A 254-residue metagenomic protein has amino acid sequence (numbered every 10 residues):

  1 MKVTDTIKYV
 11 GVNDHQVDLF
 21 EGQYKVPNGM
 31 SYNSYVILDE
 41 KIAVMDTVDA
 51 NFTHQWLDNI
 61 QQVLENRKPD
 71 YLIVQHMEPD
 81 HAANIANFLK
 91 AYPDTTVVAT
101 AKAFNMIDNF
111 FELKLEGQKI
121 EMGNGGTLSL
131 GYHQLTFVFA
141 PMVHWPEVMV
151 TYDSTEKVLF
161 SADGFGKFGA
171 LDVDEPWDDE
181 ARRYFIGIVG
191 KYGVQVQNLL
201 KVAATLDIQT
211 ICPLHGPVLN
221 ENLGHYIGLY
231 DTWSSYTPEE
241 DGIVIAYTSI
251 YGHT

Functional and structural regions predicted by a protein language model:
K2-D5, V98-V148, Y192-Q195: Metallo-beta-lactamase
K2-Q62, V150-D153, K157-S161, T254: Conserved beta-strand hairpin/beta-sheet module of binuclear metal-dependent hydrolase folds, prominently
I7, L135, V158, I243-I245: Conserved hydrophobic helix-helix packing surfaces used for dimerization/oligomerization
V10, S161, L214, A246-T248: Short hydrophobic segments within beta-strands
E40, N51-V98: Active-site metal-binding motif and surrounding structural segment of the metallo-beta-lactamase
M45-T47, P69-M77, V97-T100, L159-A162 (+1 more regions): Active-site neighborhood of phospho(di)ester-bond hydrolases with catalytic His/Asp-centered motifs
Q134-E221: Metallo-beta-lactamase
N222, L229-H253: Active-site-proximal alpha-helix that buttresses catalytic centers in soluble enzyme cores
